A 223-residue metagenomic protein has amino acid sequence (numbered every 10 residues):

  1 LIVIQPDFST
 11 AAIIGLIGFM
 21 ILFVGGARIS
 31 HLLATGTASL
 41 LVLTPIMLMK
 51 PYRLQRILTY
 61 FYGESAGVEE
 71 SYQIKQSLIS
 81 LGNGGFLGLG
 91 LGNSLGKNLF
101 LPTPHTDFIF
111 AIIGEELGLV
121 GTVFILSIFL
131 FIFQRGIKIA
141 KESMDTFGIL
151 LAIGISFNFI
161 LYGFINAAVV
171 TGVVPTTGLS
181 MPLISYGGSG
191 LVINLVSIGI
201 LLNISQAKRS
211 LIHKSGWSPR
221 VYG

Functional and structural regions predicted by a protein language model:
L1-L48: Hydrophobic alpha-helical segments of polytopic membrane proteins
L1-P6, G82-L87, G114, I165 (+1 more regions): Transmembrane alpha-helix interface/packing and boundary motifs in multi-pass membrane proteins, characterized by
I2, L43-M47, F131, I155-I165: Alpha-helical transmembrane segments of multi-pass membrane proteins
A12-H31, L95-G121, G178-V192: Interfacial segments of multi-pass membrane proteins
F19-R28, L130-A140, L201-R209: Structural signal for the C-terminal ends of transmembrane alpha-helices and the immediately following loop
H31-F124, M144-G148: Hydrophobic, glycine- and aromatic-enriched re-entrant/interface helices and adjoining loop segments
K138-G178, I184: Loop-to-helix entry and N-terminal half of a specific, functionally important transmembrane alpha helix in multi-pass
F164-G223: A juxtamembrane structural motif centered on a specific transmembrane helix
